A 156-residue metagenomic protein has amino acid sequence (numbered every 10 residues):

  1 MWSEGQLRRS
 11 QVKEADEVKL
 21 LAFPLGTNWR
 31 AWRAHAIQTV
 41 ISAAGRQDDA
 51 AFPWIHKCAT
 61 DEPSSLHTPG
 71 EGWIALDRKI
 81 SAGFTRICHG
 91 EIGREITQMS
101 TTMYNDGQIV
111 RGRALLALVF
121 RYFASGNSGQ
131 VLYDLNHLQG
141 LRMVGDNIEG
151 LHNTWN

Functional and structural regions predicted by a protein language model:
M1-K13: Intrinsically disordered, low-complexity interaction arms of viral/retroelements and related host proteins
A15-P24, Q98-D106, Q139-M143: Short interface patches used for recognition in eukaryotic signaling and trafficking proteins
V18-L21, R113, L118, Y122 (+1 more regions): Positively charged, low-complexity alpha-helical assembly interface
K19-D77: Hotspots on structured nucleic-acid-binding interfaces, especially in canonical RNA/DNA-binding domains
G26-R33, I109, I148, H152: Generic detection of long, well-ordered alpha-helical segments
R33, I37, S81-I92, I148 (+1 more regions): Extended alpha-helical coiled-coil scaffold domains characteristic of the BAR superfamily
Q38, S42-D49, G90, R121-G129 (+1 more regions): Short amphipathic alpha-helical interaction elements and helix-loop-helix interfaces that mediate dimerization
F52-G126, L132-Y133: Short, well-ordered secondary-structure elements
